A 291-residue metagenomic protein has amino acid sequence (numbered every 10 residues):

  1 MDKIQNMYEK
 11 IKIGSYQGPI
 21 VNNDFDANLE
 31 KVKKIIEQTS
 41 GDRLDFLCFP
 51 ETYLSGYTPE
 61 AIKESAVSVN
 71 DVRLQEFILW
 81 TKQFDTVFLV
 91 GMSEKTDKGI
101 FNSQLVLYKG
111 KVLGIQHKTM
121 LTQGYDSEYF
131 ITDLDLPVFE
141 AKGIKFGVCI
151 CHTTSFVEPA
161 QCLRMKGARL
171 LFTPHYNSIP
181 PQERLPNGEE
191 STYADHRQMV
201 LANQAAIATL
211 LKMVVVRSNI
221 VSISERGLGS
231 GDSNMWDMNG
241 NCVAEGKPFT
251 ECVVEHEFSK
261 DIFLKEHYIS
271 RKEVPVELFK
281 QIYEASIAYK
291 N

Functional and structural regions predicted by a protein language model:
M1-F46, F172: N-terminal active-site segment of His-dependent metallophosphoesterases
E9, F84-F88, K98-F101, I150 (+2 more regions): Short, basic and Ser/Thr-rich N-terminal targeting/leader segments
N28, I36-A66, F88-L89, T153 (+3 more regions): Active-site beta-strand/loop signature of hydrolases that rely on acidic residues for catalysis
A66, N70, K95-A202, K260-V274: Active-site catalytic loop in hydrolytic enzyme cores
N70-V87, S155-E251: CN hydrolase (nitrilase-like) catalytic-core segments centered on the catalytic cysteine and neighboring Lys/Glu
V90-M92, N102-V106, P137, S233-M235 (+1 more regions): Short beta-strand scaffold segments in enzyme catalytic cores
I115-H117, E245-K247, E255: Residue-level detector of high-confidence beta-strand sites
E266-N291: Flexible mid-to-C-terminal extensions adjoining Fe-S/redox cofactors in radical SAM and related proteins
